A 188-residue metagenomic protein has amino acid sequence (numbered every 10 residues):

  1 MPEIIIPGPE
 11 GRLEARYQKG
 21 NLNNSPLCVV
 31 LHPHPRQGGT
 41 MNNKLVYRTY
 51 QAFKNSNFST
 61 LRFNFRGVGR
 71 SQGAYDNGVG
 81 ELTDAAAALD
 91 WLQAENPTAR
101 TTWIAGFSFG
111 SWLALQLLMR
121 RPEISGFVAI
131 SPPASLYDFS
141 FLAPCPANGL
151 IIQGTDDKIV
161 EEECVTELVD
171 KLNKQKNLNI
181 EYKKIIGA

Functional and structural regions predicted by a protein language model:
I6-N96: Serine-hydrolase catalytic machinery in alpha/beta-hydrolase-like enzymes
P33-H34, V128-Y137: Active-site nucleophile loop of the alpha/beta-hydrolase fold
N96-F107: Alpha/beta-hydrolase fold nucleophile elbow
T102-W103, G126-V128: Residue in the alpha/beta-hydrolase core beta-strand immediately N-terminal to the catalytic nucleophile
G106-A114: Gly/Ala-rich beta-loop-alpha elbow adjacent to hydrolase catalytic centers
C145-P146, L150-Q153, D157: Short beta-strand/loop motif that positions the catalytic acidic residue of the alpha/beta-hydrolase fold
A147, E161-K171: Short alpha-helix in the alpha/beta-hydrolase fold that links the catalytic acid
K171-A188: Catalytic histidine neighborhood in serine/cysteine hydrolases with alpha/beta-hydrolase-type architecture
